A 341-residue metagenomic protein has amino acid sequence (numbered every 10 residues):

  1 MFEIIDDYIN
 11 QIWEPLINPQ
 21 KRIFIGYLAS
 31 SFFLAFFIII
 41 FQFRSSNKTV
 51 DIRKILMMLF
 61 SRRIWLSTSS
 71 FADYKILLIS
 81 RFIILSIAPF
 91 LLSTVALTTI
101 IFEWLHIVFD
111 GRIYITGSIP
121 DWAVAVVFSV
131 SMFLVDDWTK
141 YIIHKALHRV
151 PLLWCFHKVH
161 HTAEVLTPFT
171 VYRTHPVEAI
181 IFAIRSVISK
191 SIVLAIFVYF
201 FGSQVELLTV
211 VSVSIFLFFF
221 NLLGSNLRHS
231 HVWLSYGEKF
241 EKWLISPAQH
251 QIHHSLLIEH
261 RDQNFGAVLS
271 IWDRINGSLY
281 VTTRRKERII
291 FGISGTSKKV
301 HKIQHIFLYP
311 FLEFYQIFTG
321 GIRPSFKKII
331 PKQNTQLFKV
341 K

Functional and structural regions predicted by a protein language model:
M1-P19: Short, strongly hydrophobic alpha-helical membrane anchors
E3, D51-K54, M58-L59, W65 (+4 more regions): Coil-to-alpha-helix initiation sites in intrinsically disordered, low-complexity, charged segments
I17-K21, V205-L208: Interfacial loop-to-helix junctions that mark the boundaries of transmembrane helices in multi-pass membrane
N18, S67-T68, R149-V150: Polar helix-capping/helix-linker motif
I23-D110, F128-K140: Specific transmembrane helices
V50-K54, S246-A248, F326, I330: Short, highly charged, low-complexity non-transmembrane loops/tails of multi-pass membrane proteins
I79-L91, F102, Y114-I289: Membrane-embedded catalytic scaffold of the fatty acid hydroxylase/desaturase
T283-K341: A membrane-cytosol interface segment of integral membrane proteins
